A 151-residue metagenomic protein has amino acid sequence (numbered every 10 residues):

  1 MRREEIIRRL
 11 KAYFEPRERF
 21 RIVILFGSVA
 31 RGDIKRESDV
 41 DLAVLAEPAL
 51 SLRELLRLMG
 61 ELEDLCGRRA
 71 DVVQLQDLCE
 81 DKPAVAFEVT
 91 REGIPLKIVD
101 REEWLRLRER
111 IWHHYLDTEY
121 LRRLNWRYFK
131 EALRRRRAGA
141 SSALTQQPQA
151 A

Functional and structural regions predicted by a protein language model:
M1-R19, R31-G32, E47-A151: Catalytic core of pol beta-like nucleotidyltransferases
R21-V29: Short gly/ser-rich loop at a beta-strand->alpha-helix junction or flexible surface loop bordering the NTP-binding
I24, D41, D71-V73: A structural signal for isolated positions on well-ordered beta-strands in alpha/beta enzyme cores
K35-S38: Short glycine/proline-enriched turns and hinge-like loops at secondary-structure junctions
A43-L45: Short hydrophobic/aromatic beta-strand micro-patches that form the beta-sheet surface supporting nucleotide- or nucleic
